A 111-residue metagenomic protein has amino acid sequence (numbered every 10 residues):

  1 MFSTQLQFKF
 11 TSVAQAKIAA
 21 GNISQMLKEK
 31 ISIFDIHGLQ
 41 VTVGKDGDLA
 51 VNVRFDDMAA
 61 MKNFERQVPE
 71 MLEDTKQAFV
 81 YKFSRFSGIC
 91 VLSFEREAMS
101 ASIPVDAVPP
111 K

Functional and structural regions predicted by a protein language model:
M1-A50, R54-E70, F83-K111: Short S/T/G/P-rich N-terminal loop/turn motif that feeds into the first structured element of a domain
L72-K76: Short arginine-rich
F79-V80: Conserved short loop/helix modules at catalytic or binding sites in compact beta-alpha or helix-hairpin-helix contexts
